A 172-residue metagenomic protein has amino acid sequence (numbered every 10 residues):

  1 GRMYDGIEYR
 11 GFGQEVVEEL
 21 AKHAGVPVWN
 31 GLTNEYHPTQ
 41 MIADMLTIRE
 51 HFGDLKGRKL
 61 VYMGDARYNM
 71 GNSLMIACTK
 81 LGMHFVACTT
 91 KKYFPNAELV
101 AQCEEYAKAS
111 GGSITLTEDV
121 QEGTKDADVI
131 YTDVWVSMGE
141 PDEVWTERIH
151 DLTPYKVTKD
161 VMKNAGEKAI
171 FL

Functional and structural regions predicted by a protein language model:
G1, A21, G123-K125, M162: A short, aliphatic-rich alpha-helical micro-motif
G1-R49: Phosphate/diphosphate ligand-binding glycine-rich loop within oxidoreductases
Y4, A24, D126-A127, K168-A169: Short, well-ordered alpha-helix to beta-strand connector turns
R10, T132-D133: Short, well-ordered coil/turn residues at beta-beta hairpins and beta-strand->alpha-helix junctions within
P27, H84, K168-I170: Proline-centered loop/turn at the N-terminus of a beta-strand
F52-T132, M138-E140: Glycine-rich phosphate/diphosphate-binding loop of Rossmann-like nucleotide-binding domains
T79, D160-K168: Short, conserved loop/helix-junction motifs that constitute active-site signature segments in enzyme catalytic cores
V134-K156: Glycine/threonine-rich flexible loop motifs
